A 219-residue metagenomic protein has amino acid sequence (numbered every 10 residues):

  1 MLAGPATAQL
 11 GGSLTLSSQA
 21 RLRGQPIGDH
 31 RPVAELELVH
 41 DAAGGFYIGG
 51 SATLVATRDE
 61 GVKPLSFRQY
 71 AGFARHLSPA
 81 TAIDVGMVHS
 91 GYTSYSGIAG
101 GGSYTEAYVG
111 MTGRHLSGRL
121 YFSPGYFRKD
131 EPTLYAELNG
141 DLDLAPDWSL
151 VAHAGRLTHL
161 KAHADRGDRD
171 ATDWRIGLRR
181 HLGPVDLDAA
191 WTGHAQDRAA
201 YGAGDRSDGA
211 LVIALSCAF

Functional and structural regions predicted by a protein language model:
T7-R58: Short glycine/proline- and aromatic-enriched beta-strand/turn motifs that initiate or cap beta-hairpins
L10-G12, G44-G50, P79-V85, H115-L120 (+2 more regions): Repeated loop/turn-to-beta-strand initiation elements of outer-membrane beta-barrel proteins
T15-Q19, S51-V55, A74, V88-Y92 (+4 more regions): Outer-membrane beta-barrel pore domains and translocons
H30-A34, K63-F67, G101-T105, T112 (+3 more regions): Residues that define the transmembrane beta-barrel architecture of outer-membrane proteins
H40-A42, F73-R75, T81, H89 (+5 more regions): Residue-level signature of outer-membrane beta-barrel architecture
A43-G100: Surface-exposed loop and membrane-interface regions of Gram-negative outer-membrane beta-barrel proteins
G101-H163: Detector for outer-membrane/organellar transmembrane beta-barrel domains, recognizing the amphipathic beta-strand
R114, I176-D186, W191, D205-F219: Outer-membrane beta-barrel "beta-signal"
